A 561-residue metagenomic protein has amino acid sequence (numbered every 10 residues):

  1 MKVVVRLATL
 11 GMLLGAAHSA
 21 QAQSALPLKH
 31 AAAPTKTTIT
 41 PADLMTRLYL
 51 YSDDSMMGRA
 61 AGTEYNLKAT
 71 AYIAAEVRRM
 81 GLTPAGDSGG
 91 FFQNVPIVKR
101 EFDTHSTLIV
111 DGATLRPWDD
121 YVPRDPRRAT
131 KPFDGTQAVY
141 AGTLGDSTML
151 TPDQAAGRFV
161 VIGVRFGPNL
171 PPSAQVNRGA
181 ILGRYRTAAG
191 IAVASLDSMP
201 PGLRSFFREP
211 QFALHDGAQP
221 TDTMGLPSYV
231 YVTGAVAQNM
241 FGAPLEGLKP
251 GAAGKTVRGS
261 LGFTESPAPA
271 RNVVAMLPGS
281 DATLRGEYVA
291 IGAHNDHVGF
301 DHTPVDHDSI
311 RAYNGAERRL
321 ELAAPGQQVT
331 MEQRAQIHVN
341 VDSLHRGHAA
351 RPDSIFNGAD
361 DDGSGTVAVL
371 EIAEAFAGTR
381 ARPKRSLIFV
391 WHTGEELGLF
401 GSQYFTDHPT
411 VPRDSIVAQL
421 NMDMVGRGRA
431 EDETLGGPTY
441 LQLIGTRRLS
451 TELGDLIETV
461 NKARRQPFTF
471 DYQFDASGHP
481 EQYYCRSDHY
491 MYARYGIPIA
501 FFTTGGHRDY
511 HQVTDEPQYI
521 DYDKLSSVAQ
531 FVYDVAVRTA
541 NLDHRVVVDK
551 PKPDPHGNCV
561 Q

Functional and structural regions predicted by a protein language model:
R6-A16: Bacterial N-terminal signal peptides
A22-P84, T303, M331-I337, D549 (+1 more regions): N-terminal hydrophobic or amphipathic helices/low-complexity stretches enriched in small/hydrophobic/Pro/Gly
P27-H30, D120-M149, A218-G358, E371-E374 (+1 more regions): Soluble metallo-hydrolase cores and metallopeptidase-like ectodomains found primarily in the secretory/periplasmic
K29-T38, D54-E64, N94-P96, S106 (+11 more regions): Second-shell loop/turn segments in exported
M57-F159, G163-P171, L261-E265, P269-N272 (+4 more regions): Noncatalytic luminal/extracellular "stalk/propeptide" segments of secretory-pathway proteins
R116-P117, A218-T221, P227-N239, L245 (+1 more regions): Metal-dependent peptidase/peptidase-like ectodomains
N169, A174-N177, P269-N272, G299 (+2 more regions): Acidic/histidine-rich catalytic neighborhood of metal-dependent amide-processing enzymes
T503, H507-Q561: His/Asp/Glu-rich mid-to-C-terminal helical/loop segments that flank catalytic regions of hydrolases
